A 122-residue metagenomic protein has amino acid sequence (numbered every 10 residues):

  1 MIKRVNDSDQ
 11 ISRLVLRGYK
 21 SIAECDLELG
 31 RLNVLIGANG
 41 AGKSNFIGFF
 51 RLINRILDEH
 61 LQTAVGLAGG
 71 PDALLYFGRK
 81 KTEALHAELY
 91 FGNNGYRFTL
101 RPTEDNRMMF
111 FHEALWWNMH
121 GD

Functional and structural regions predicted by a protein language model:
I2-A23: N-terminal pre-Walker A segment at the start of P-loop NTPase domains
R17-S21, G30, Y90-N94, N118: Short strand-coil-strand connectors
D26-E28: ABC ATPase nucleotide-binding domain
L35: Hydrophobic anchor at the beta1->P-loop junction of P-loop NTPases
K43: Conserved lysine of the Walker
G48-M109: Conserved P-loop NTP-binding catalytic core
M108-M109, E113-D122: N-terminal accessory targeting/assembly segments
